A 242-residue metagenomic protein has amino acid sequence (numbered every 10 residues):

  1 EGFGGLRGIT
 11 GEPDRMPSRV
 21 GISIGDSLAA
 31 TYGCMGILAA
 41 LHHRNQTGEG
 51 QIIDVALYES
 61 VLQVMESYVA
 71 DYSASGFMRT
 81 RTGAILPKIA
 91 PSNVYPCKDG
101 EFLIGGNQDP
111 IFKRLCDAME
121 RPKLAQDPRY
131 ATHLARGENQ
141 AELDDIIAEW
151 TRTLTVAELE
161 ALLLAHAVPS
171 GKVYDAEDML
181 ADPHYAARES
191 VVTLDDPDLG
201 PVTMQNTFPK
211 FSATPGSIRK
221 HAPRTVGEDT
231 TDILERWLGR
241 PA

Functional and structural regions predicted by a protein language model:
E1-F102, G106-N107: Active-site-adjacent "lid/gating" segments in soluble enzymes
L28-M35, G106-P110, E142, L154 (+2 more regions): Conserved active-site and cofactor/substrate-binding residues in soluble primary-metabolism enzymes
G33-A40, Y68, R114-A118, I146 (+2 more regions): Alpha-helical scaffold segments in soluble metabolic enzymes
Y72-R79, D182-D196: Short, surface-exposed loop/helix-turn segments at secondary-structure junctions that function as lids/hinges flanking
A90-H166, S170: Aromatic-enriched alpha-helical interface/lid elements that frame and gate functional surfaces
L164-Y185: Conserved PLP cofactor-binding pocket of PLP-dependent enzymes
D198-A242: Flexible, small-/acidic-enriched active-site or ligand-binding loops
